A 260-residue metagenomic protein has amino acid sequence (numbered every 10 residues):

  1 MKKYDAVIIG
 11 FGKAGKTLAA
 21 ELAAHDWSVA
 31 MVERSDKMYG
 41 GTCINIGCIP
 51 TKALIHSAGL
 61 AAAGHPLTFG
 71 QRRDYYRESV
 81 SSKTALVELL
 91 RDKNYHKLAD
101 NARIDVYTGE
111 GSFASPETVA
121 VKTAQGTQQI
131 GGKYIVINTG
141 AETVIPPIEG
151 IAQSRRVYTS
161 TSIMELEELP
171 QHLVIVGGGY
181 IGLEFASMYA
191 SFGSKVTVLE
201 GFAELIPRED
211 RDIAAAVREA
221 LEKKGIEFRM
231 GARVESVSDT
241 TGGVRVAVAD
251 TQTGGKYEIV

Functional and structural regions predicted by a protein language model:
M1-G12, L169-G179: Beta1/beta-strand and adjacent pyrophosphate-binding region of the FAD-binding site in flavoprotein oxidoreductases
K2-Y4, E21-W27, E33-L169, T197 (+5 more regions): Glycine-rich flavin
D5-M31, G182-S191: N-terminal Rossmann-like FAD-binding beta1-loop-alpha1 element of flavoenzymes
G12-T17, T42-C43, I49, E142 (+1 more regions): Gly/Ser/Thr-rich beta-alpha loop segments that engage phosphate groups in nucleotides
E167-E204, R208-E209: Rossmann-like NAD(P)H-binding beta-loop-alpha module
E227-R229: Conserved SAM-binding strand-loop segment of SAM-dependent methyltransferases
A232: Phosphate/diphosphate-binding loops
